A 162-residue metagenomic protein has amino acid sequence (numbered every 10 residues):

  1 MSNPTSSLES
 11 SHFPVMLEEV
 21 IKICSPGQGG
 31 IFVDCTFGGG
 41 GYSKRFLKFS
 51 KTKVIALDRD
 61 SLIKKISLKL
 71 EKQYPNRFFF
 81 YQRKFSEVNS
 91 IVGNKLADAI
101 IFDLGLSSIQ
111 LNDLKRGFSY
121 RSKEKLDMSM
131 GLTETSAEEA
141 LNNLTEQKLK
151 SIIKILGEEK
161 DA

Functional and structural regions predicted by a protein language model:
M1-A162: S-adenosyl-L-methionine-dependent methyltransferase catalytic core, i.e., the SAM/SAH-binding region
